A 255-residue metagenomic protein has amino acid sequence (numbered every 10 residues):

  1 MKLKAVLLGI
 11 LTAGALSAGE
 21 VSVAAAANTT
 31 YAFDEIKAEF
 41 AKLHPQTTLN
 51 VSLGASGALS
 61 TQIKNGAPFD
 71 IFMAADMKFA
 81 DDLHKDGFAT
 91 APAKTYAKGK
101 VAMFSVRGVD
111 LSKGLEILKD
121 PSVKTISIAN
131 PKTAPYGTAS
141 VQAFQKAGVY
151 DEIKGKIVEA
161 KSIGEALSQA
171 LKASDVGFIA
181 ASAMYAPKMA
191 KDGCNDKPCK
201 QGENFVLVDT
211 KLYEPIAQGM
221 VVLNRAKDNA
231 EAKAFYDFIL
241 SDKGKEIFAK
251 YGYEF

Functional and structural regions predicted by a protein language model:
M1-S17: Gram-negative bacterial Sec-dependent N-terminal signal peptides
A18-L43, S52-L53, G57, T61-N65 (+4 more regions): Exported/periplasmic ABC-transporter solute-binding proteins
